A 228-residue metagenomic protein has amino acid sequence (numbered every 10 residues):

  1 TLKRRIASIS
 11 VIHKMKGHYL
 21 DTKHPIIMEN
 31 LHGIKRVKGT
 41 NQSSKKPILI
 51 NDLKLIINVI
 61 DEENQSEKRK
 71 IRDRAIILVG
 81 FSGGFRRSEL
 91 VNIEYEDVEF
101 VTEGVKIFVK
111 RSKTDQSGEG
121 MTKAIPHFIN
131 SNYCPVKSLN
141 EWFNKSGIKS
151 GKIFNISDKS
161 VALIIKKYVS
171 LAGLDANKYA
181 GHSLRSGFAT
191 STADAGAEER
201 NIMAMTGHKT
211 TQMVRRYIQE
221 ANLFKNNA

Functional and structural regions predicted by a protein language model:
T1-A228: Extended, non-catalytic subsegments within catalytic or DNA/protein-binding/adaptor domains
